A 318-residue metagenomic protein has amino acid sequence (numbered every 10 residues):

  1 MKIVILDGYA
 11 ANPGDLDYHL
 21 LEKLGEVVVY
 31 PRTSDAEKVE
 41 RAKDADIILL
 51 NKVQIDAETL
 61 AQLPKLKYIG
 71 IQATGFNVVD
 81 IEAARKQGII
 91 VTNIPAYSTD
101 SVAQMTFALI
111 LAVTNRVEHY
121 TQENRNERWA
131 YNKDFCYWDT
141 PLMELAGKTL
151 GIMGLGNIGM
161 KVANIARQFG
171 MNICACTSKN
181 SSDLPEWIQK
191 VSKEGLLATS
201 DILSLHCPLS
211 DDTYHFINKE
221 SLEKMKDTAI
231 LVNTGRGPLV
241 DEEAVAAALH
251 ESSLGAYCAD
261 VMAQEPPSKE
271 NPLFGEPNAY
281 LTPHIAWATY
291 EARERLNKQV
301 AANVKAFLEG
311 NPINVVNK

Functional and structural regions predicted by a protein language model:
M1-T92, A198, N218-E220: An N-terminal-biased, well-structured beta-alpha scaffold segment characteristic of Rossmann-like dinucleotide-binding
I55-A61, N172, K179-P272: Rossmann-like adenosine-cofactor binding region
L66, A146-T149, K219, T228: Phosphate-coordination loops involved in phosphoryl transfer and adenosine-cofactor binding
Q87, A96-T149: Phosphate-binding beta-alpha-beta segment of Rossmann-like dinucleotide-binding domains, i.e., the NAD(P)
L155-G156: Glycine-rich Rossmann-fold phosphate-binding loop(s) that bind the pyrophosphate of adenine dinucleotide cofactors
G159-M160: N-terminal Rossmann-fold NAD(P) dinucleotide-binding loop
E276-R295: Adenosine-phosphate binding glycine-rich loop
R295-K318: NAD(P)-dependent dehydrogenase/reductase Rossmann-like domain
